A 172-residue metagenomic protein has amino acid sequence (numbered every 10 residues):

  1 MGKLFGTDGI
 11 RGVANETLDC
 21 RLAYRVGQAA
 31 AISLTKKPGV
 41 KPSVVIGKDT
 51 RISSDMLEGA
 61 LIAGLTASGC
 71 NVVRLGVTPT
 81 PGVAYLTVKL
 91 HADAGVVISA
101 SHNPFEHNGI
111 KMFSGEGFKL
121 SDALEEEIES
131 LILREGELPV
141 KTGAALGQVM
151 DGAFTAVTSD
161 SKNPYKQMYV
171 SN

Functional and structural regions predicted by a protein language model:
M1-A63, A67-S68, G147-N172: An N-terminal, well-structured beta->alpha segment
M1-G2, T7-R11, N15, R74 (+5 more regions): Generic secondary-structure boundary/loop-capping signal
T7, V13-T17, R21, R25 (+5 more regions): Surface-exposed loop/turn and secondary-structure junction residues enriched for glycine/proline
V13, I110-N172: Gly/Ser/Thr-enriched, mixed-charge loops and adjacent short helices that form phosphate/oxyanion-binding elements
T17, K41, A94, P139-V140: Secondary-structure transition/capping residues
I32-S33, N71-R74, S101, D122-I128 (+1 more regions): Short, surface-exposed, polar/charged, turn-prone segments marking secondary-structure boundaries
P38-E116: Ferredoxin-reductase
